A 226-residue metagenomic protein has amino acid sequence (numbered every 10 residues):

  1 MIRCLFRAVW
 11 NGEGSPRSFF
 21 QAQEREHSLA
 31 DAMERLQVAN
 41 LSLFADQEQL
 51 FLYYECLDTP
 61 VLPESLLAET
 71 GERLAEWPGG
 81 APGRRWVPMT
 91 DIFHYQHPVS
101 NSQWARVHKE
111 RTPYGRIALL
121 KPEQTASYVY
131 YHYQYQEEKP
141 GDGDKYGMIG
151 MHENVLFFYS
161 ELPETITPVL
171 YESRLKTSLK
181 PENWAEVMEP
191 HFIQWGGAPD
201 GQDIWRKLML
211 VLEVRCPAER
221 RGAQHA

Functional and structural regions predicted by a protein language model:
M1-F20, V107-A126: Short glycine-/aliphatic-rich beta-strand segments at the starts of folded cytosolic domains
A8-G12, Y53-D58, A118-P122, S160-E164: Short beta-strand-to-loop capping motifs
G14-Q37, Q124-K145: Short amphipathic alpha-helical segments
D31-A39, C56-P88, D142-K145, P163-K207: An amphipathic, aromatic/His-enriched active-site/gating alpha helix that lines ligand/cofactor pockets
L41-D46, G147-H152: Short beta-strand
A81-L119: Surface-exposed beta-loop interaction hotspot
P122-D142, G150, N154, I193-I204: K/E-rich alpha-helical interaction surfaces of small helical-bundle regulatory domains
